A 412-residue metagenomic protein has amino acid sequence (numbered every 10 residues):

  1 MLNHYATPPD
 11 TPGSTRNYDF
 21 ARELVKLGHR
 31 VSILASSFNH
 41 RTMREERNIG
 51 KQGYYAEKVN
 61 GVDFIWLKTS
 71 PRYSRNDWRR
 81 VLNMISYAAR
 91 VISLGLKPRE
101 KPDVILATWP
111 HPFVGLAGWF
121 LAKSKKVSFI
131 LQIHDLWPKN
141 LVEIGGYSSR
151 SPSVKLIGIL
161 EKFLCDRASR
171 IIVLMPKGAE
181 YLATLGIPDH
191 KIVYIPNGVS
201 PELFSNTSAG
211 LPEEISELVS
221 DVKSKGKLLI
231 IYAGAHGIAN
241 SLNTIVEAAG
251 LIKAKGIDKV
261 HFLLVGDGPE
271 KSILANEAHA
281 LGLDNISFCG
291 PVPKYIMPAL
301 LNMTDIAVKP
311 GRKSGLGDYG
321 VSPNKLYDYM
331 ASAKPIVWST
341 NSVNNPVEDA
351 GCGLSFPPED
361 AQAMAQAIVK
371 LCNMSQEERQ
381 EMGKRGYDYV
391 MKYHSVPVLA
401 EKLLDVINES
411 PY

Functional and structural regions predicted by a protein language model:
M1-N60: N-terminal subdomain of nucleotide-sugar transferases
S37, K177, G198: Carbohydrate-associated surface elements
L96, F113-L116, F120-S124, S151-I171: Membrane-proximal helix-turn-helix segments that form the acceptor-binding/catalytic region of lipid-linked
S169, L301-Y319, K334: Acidic donor-binding loop of glycosyltransferase active sites
V222-N240, I245-A249: Conserved donor-binding/catalytic core segment of Leloir-type glycosyltransferases
I257, V265, S272-A299: Nucleotide-activated donor-binding/catalytic signature segment of Leloir-type glycosyltransferases, i.e., the conserved
N344-K370: Change "using UDP/GDP/dTDP sugars" to "using nucleotide sugars
A363, E377-K392, K402-D405: A short, well-ordered alpha-helix in the C-terminal region of glycosyltransferases
